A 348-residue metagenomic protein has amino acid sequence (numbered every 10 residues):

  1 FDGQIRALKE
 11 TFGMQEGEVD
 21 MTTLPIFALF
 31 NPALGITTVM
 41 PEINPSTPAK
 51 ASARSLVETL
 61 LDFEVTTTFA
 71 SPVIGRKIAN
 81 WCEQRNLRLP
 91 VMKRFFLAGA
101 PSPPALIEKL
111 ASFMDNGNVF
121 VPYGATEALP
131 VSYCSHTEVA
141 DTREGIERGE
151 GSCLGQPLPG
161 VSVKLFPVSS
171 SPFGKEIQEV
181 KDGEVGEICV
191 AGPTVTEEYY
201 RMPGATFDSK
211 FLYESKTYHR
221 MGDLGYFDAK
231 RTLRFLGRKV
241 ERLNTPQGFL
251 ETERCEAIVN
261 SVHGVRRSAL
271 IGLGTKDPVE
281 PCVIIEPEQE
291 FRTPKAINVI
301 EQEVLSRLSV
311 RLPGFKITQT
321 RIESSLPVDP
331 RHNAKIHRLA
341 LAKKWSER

Functional and structural regions predicted by a protein language model:
D2-V19, L24-T66, W81: Conserved AMP-binding/adenylation subdomain of ANL enzymes
K9, D20-M21, I36, T67-F69 (+2 more regions): Gly/Ser/Thr-rich phosphate-binding loop
L110, G225, I258-N260, L308-S309: Hydrophobic C-terminal alpha-helix "anchor/cap" residues
E150-P157, E179, S215-K216: Short Gly/Pro-enriched turn/cap motifs at secondary-structure boundaries
P172, Q178-P246: Conserved ATP-binding/catalytic segment of the ANL
K175-E176, G222-L224, S261-E288, K316-Q319: C-terminal boundary motif of the adenylate-forming
V195, S209-K210, T232-N260, I284-K295 (+1 more regions): Adenylate-forming
A269-G274, C282-V283, L305-R348: Conserved C-terminal "lid"/linker of ANL adenylate-forming enzymes
